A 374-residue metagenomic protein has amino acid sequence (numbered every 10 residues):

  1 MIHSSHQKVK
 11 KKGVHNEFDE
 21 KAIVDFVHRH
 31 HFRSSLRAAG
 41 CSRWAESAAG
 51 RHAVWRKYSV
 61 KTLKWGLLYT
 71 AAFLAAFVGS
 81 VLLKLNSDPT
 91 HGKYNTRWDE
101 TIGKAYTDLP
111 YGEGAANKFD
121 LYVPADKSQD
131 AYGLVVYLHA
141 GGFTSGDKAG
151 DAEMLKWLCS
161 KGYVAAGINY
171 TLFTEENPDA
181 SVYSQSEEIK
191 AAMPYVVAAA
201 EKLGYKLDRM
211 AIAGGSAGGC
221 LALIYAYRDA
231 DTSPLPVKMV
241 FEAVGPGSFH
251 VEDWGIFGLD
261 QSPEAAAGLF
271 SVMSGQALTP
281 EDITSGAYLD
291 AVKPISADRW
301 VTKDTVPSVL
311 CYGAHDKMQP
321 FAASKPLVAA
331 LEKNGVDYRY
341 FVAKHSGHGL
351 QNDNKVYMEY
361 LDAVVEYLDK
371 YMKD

Functional and structural regions predicted by a protein language model:
M1-K93: Gram-positive cell-envelope targeting signals
W55, T62-D374: Alpha/beta-hydrolase superfamily serine-hydrolase fold, recognizing
